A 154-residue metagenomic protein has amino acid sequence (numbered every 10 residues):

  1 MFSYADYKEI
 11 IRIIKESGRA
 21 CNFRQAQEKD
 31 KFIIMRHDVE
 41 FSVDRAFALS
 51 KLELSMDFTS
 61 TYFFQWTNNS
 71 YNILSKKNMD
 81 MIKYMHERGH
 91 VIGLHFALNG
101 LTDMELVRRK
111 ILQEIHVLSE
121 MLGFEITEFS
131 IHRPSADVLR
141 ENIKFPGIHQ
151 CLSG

Functional and structural regions predicted by a protein language model:
M1-H86: Active-site beta->alpha N-cap acidic-glycine motif
R19-R24, T61, G93-H95, G123-I131: A structural signal for short, well-ordered beta-strand segments and their strand-loop junctions that often border
H37-E40, F96, R133: Active-site metal-binding loops of divalent metal-dependent hydrolases
S55-M56, E87, V91, L118-E125: Secondary-structure boundary elements
F63-L74, H90-L106: Structural motif corresponding to the early beta-alpha repeats
S70, L98-G154: Catalytic domains of cell-wall/extracellular-matrix polysaccharide-remodeling enzymes, centered on de-N-acetylation
D80-A97, K110: Substrate-binding cleft of extracellular glycoside hydrolase catalytic domains
